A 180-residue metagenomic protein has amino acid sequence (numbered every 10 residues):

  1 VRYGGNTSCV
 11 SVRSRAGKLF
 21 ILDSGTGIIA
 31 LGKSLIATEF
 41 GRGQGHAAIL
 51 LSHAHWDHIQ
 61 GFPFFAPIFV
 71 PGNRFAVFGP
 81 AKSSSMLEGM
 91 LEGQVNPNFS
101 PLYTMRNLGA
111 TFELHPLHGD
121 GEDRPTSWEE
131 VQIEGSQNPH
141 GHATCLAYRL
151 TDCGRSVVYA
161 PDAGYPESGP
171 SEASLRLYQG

Functional and structural regions predicted by a protein language model:
V1-V158, S168-G169: Binuclear metal-dependent hydrolase catalytic cores
A160-D162: DG-centered beta-turn motif at the end of beta-strands
G164-G180: Cap/insert and terminal regions of metallo-dependent hydrolase folds
